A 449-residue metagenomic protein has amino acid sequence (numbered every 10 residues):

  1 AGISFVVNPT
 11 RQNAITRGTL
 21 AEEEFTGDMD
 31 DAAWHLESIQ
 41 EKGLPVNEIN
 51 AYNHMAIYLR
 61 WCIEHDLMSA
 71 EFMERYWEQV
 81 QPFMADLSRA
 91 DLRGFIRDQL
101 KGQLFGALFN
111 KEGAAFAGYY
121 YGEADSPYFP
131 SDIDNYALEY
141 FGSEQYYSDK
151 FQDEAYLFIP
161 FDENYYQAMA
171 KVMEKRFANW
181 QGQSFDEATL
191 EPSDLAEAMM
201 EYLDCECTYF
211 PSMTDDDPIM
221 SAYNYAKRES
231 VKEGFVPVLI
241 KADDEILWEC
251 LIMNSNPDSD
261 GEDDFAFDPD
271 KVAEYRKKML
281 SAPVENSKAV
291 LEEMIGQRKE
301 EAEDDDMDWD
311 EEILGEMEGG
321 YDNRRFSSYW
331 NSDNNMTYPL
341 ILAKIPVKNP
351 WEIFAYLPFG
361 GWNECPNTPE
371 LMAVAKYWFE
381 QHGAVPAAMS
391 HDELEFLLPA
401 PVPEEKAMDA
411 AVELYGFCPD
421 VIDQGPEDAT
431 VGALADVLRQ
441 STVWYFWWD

Functional and structural regions predicted by a protein language model:
A1-P9: Alpha-helical transmembrane anchor segments and their immediate juxtamembrane flanks, especially terminal single-pass
R17-M68, T442-D449: Short, extreme N-terminal segment that most often corresponds to the first beta-strand
D28-M29, W34-E37, G43-L44, A155-F177: Polar/charged low-complexity regulatory segments
R89-Y165, Q297, E301, P386-V421: Amphipathic protein-protein interaction modules
F185-P350: Extended, low-hydrophobicity segments enriched in charged/polar residues
P218-A222, C365-K376, A407-V412: Well-ordered, non-membrane alpha-helical segments in soluble/globular domains
Y329-Y377: Surface-exposed, low-hydrophobicity interaction/linker segments
E404-D449: C-terminal structured domains
